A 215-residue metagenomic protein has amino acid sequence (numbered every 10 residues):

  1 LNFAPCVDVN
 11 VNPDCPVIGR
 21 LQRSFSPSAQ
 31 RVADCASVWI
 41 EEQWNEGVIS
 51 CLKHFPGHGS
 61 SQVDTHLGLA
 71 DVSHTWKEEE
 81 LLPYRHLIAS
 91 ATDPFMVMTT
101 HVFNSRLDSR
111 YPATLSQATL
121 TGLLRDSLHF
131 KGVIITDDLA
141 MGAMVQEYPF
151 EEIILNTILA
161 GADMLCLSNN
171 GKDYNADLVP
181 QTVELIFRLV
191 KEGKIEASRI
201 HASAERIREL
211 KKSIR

Functional and structural regions predicted by a protein language model:
L1-L21: A glycine-rich phosphate/pyrophosphate-binding beta-strand-loop-alpha-helix module
L1-P5, C51-L52, E196-R199: Surface-exposed patches in mature extracellular/periplasmic domains of secreted proteins
P5-C6, F55, N169, A202: Proline- and acidic/polar-enriched loop/turn elements at helix boundaries
N12-C15, V63, K212-R215: Secretory-pathway/luminal and periplasmic proteins that interact with or process carbohydrate-rich
D14, N175-V179, I200: Alpha-helix N-cap/helix-start motif
D14-F25, D64-A70: Surface-exposed, active-site-proximal loop segments in enzymatic domains
Q30-R188, K194-I195: Second-shell residues forming the walls of enzyme active-site clefts
V190-R215: Mid-to-C-terminal alpha-helical segments outside catalytic/metal-binding sites
